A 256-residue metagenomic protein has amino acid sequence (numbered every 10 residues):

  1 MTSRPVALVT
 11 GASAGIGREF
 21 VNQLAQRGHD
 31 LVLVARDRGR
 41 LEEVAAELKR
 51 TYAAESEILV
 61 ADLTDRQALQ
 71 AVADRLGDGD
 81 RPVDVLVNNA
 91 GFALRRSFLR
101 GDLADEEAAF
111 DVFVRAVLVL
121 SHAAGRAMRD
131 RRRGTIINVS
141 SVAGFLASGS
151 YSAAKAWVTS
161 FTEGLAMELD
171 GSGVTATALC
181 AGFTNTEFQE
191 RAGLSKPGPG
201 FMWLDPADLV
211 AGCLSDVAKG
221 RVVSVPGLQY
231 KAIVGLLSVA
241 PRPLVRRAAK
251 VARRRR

Functional and structural regions predicted by a protein language model:
S13-G15: Conserved glycine-rich cofactor-binding loop
R27-E43: Conserved glycine-rich Rossmann-like NAD(P)H-binding loop of the short-chain dehydrogenase/reductase
N89-L94: Conserved NAD(P)H cofactor-binding loop of Rossmann-fold oxidoreductase domains
S97-F110: Substrate-binding pocket helix/loop in short-chain dehydrogenase/reductase
S121, A154: Active-site helix of classical SDR
S141: Residue(s) in the substrate-gating loop at a strand-loop-helix junction that position the organic substrate next
A166-A232, V239, P243: SDR active-site lid
